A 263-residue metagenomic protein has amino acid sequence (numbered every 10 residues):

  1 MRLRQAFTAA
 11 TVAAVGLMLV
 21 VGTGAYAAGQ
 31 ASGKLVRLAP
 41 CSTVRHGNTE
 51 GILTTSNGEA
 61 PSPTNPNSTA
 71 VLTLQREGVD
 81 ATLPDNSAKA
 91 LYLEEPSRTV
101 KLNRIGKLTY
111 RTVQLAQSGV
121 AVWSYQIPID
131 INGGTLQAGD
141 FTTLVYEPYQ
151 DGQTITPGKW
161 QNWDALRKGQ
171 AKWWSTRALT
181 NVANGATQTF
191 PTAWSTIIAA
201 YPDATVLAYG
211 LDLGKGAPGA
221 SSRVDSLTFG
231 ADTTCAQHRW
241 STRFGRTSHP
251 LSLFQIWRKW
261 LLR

Functional and structural regions predicted by a protein language model:
M1-A13: N-terminal export and membrane-targeting signals
F7, M18-C41: C-terminal region of N-terminal signal peptides and the immediate post-cleavage residues of exported proteins
S56-L91: Short carbohydrate-recognition loop motifs
G78-K107, D140-P148: Secreted extracellular polysaccharide-interacting domains
S97-V120, A186, A193, L227: Extra-cytoplasmic beta-strand recognition segments
Q114-N184: Extracellular ligand-binding interfaces
R167-G245: Terminal, low-complexity interaction segments
T234-R263: Short, low-complexity, Pro/Ser/Thr/Gly-rich segments in the mature regions of secreted, periplasmic
